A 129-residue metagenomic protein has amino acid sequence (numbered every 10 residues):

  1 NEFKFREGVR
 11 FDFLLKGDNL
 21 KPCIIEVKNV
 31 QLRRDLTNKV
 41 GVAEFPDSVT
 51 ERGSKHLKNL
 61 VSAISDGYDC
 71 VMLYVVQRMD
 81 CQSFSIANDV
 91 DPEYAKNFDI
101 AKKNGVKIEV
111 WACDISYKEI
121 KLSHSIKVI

Functional and structural regions predicted by a protein language model:
N1-R6: A short acidic/basic microdomain associated with nuclease active sites
E7-V9, A95: Residues that act as N-cap/strand-start positions at coil-to-secondary-structure junctions
F11-D47, L60: Conserved catalytic cores of phosphodiester-cleaving nucleases, focusing on short active-site segments
K16, A63-D66, N104: Alpha-helix C-cap/termination motif
K21, D69-V71, K107: Residues at the starts of beta-strands that form the adenosine-phosphate
N38-V90, A112: Nucleic-acid nuclease catalytic cores
Q77-I129: Domain-level recognition of nuclease-like catalytic cores that cleave nucleotide substrates
